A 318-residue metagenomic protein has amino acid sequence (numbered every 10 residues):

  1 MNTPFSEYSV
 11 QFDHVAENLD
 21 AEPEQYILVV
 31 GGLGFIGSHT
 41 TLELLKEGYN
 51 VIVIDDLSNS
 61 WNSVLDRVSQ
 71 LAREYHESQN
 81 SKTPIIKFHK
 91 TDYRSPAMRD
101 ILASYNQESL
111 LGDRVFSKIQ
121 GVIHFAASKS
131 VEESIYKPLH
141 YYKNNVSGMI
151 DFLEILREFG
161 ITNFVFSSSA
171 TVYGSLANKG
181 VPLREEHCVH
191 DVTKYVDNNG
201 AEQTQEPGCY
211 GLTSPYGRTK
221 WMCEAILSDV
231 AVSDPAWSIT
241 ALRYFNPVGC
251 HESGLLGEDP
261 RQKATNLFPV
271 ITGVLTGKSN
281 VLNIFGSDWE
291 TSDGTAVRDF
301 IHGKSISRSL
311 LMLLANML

Functional and structural regions predicted by a protein language model:
M1-C250: N-terminal Rossmann-like NAD(P)+-binding domain of SDR-like oxidoreductases, especially those catalyzing
R157, L314-L318: Protein kinase-like catalytic domain
G180-P182, I226-A315: NAD(P)-dependent short-chain dehydrogenase/reductase
